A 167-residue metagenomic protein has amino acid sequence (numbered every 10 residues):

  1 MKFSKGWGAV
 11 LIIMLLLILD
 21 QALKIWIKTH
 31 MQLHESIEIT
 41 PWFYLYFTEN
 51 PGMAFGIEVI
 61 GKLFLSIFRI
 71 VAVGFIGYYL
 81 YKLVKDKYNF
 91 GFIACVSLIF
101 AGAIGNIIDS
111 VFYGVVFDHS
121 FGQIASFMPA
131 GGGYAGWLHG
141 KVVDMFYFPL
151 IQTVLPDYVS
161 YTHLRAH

Functional and structural regions predicted by a protein language model:
M1-R165: Alpha-helical transmembrane bundles and membrane-interface segments of multipass inner-membrane proteins
